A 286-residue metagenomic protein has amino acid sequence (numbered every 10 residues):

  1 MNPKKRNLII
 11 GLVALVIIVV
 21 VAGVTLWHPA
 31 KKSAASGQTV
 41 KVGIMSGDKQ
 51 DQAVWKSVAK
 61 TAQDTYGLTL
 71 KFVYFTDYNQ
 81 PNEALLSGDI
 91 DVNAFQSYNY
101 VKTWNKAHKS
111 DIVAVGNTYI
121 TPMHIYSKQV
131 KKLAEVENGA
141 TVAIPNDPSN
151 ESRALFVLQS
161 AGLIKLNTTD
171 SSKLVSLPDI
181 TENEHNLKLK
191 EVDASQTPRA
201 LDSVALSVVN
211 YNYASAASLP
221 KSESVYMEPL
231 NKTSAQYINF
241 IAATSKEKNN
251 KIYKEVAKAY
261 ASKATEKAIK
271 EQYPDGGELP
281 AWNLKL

Functional and structural regions predicted by a protein language model:
M1-V40, L286: Short, low-complexity disordered leader/linker segments with a strong preference for bacterial N-terminal type II
W27-V42, Q63-Y66, K132-A140: Immediate post-signal peptide segment of exported/extracytoplasmic ligand-binding proteins
T39, G43-K71, Q80, A84: Short, polar/charged alpha-helical segment
T61, N79-D91, F156-V157, L177-Y213: Short helices/loops that flank or line small-molecule/ion binding pockets
T103-V115, K128-V130, S203, V208 (+1 more regions): Ligand-binding "clamshell"
V115-I164, E266: A conserved helix-loop-strand patch within extracytoplasmic ligand-binding domains of the periplasmic binding
P122-L133, Y237-N250: A bilobed periplasmic-binding-protein/Venus flytrap-type ligand-binding module shared by bacterial periplasmic
S152-Q159, A259-A281: Periplasmic-binding protein-like
